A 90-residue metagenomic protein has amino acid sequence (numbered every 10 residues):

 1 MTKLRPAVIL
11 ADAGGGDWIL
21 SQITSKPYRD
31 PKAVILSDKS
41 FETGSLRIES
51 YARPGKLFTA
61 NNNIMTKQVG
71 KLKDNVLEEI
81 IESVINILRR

Functional and structural regions predicted by a protein language model:
M1-L4, I9-E42: Compact nucleic-acid interaction/catalytic patches
T43-R90: C-terminal terminal-subdomain/extension
